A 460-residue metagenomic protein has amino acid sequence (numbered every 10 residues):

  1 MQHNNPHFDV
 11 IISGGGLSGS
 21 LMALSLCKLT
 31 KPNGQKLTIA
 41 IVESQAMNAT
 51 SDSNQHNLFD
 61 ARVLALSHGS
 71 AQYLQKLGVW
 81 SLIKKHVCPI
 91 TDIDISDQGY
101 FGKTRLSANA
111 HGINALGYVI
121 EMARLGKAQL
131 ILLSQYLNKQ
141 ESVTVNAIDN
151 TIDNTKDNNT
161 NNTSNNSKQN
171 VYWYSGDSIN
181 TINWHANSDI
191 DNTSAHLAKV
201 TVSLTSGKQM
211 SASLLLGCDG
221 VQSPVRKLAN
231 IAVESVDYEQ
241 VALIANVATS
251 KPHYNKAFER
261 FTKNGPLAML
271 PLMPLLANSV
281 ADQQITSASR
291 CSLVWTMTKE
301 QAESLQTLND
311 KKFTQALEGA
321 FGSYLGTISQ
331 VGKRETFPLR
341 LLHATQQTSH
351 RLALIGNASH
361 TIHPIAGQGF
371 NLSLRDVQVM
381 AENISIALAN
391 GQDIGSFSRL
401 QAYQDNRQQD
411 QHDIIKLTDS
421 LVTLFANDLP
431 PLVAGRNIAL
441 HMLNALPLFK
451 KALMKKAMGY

Functional and structural regions predicted by a protein language model:
P6, H86-N154, N162-L228, V236-V241: Conserved N-terminal helical subregion
F8-A40: N-terminal Rossmann-like FAD-binding beta1-loop-alpha1 element of flavoenzymes
C27-F59: Glycine-rich FAD pyrophosphate-binding loop
N57-D97: N-terminal FAD cofactor-binding segment of flavoenzymes
G69, Q222-A257, K299-Q301: Central beta-strand plus flanking loop segment that forms part of the substrate or channel wall within the catalytic
T262-T336: Conserved FAD/dinucleotide-binding core of flavoprotein oxidoreductases
T348-P364: Short FAD-binding loop at a beta-strand-to-alpha-helix junction that anchors the flavin cofactor in diverse
E382-Y460: C-terminal helical "tail/cap" subdomain of flavin- and related membrane-associated enzymes
